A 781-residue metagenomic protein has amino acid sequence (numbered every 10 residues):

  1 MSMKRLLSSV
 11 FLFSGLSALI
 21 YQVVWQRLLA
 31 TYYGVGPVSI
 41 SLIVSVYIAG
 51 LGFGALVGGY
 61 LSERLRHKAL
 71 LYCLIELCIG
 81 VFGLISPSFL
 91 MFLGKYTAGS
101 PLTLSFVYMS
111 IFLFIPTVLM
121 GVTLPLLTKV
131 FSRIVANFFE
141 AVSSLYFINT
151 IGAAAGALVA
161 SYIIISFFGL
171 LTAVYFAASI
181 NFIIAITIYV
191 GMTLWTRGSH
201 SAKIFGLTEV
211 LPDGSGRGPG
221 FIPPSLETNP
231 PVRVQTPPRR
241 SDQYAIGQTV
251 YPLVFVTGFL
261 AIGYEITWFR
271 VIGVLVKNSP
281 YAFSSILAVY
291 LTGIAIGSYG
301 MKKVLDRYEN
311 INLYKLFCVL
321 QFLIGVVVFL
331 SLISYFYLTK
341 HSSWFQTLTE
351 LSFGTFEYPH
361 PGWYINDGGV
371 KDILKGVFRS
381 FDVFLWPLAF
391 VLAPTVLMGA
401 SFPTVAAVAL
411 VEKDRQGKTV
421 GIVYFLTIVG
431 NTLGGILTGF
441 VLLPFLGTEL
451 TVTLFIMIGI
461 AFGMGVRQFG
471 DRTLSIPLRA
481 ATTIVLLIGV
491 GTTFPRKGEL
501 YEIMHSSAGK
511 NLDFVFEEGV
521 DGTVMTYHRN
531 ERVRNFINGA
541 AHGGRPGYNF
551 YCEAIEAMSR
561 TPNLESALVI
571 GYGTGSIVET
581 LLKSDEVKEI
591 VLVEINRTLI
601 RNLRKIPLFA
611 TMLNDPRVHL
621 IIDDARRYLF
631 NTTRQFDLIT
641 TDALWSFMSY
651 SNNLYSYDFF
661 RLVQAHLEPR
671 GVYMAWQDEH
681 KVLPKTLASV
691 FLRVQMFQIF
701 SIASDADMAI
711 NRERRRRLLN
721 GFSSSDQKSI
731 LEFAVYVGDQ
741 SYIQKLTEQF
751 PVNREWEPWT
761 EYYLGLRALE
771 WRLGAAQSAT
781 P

Functional and structural regions predicted by a protein language model:
M1-G214, G220-N720, S724, W756-P781: Alpha-helical transmembrane segments of multi-pass membrane proteins
Q727-K728, I743: Short amphipathic alpha-helical segments that mediate assembly, nucleic-acid/protein binding, or membrane association
I730-F733: Charged, amphipathic alpha-helical linkers/stalks
V735-E755: Membrane-interfacial helix-loop connectors
